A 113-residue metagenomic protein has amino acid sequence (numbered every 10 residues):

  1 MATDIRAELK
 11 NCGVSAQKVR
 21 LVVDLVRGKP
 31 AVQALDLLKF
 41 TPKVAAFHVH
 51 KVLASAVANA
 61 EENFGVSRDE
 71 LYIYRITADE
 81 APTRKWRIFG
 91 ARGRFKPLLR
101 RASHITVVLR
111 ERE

Functional and structural regions predicted by a protein language model:
M1-A78, S103-E113: Ribosome large-subunit tunnel/peptidyl-transferase-proximal elements
A81-E113: Strongly charged
